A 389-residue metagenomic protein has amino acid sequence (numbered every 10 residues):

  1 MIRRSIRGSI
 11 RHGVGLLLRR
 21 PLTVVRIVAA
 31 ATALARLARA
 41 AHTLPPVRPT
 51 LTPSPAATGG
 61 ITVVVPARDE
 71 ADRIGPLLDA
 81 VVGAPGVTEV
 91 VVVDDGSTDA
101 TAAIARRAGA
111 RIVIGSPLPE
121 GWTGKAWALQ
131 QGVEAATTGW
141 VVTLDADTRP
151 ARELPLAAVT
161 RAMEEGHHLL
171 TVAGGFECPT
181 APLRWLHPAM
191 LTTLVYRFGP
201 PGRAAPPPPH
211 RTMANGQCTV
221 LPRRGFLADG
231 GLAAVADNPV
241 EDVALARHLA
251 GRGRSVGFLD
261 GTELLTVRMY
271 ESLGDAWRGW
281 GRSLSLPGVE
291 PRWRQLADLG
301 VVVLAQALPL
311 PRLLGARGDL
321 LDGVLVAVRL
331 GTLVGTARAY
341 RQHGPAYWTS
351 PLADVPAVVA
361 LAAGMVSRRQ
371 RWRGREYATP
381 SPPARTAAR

Functional and structural regions predicted by a protein language model:
I2-P55, H187-L191, Y196-P200, S350: N-terminal membrane-anchoring/stem segments of glycan-assembly enzymes
L37-A40, I114-E134, A158-D229, A346-A353 (+2 more regions): Long helical/loop segments within the catalytic core of UDP-sugar-dependent glycosyltransferases, especially the large
L44, R294-R371: Membrane-embedded multi-pass helical conduit in multi-pass membrane proteins, especially envelope-biosynthetic
G60-T62, E89: Cell-envelope/extracellular polymer assembly enzymes that use nucleotide-activated donors
D79-T88: Short, acidic, metal-binding catalytic loop of nucleotide-sugar glycosyltransferases
D94-A103, P117: A conserved acidic beta->alpha catalytic loop
A100, A146-R161: Acidic donor-binding/catalytic loop of UDP-sugar-dependent glycosyltransferases, especially processive GT2
L169-T171, G175-T193, L227, L232-R294 (+1 more regions): Catalytic donor/gating beta->alpha subdomain of glycosyltransferases that bind UDP-sugars
